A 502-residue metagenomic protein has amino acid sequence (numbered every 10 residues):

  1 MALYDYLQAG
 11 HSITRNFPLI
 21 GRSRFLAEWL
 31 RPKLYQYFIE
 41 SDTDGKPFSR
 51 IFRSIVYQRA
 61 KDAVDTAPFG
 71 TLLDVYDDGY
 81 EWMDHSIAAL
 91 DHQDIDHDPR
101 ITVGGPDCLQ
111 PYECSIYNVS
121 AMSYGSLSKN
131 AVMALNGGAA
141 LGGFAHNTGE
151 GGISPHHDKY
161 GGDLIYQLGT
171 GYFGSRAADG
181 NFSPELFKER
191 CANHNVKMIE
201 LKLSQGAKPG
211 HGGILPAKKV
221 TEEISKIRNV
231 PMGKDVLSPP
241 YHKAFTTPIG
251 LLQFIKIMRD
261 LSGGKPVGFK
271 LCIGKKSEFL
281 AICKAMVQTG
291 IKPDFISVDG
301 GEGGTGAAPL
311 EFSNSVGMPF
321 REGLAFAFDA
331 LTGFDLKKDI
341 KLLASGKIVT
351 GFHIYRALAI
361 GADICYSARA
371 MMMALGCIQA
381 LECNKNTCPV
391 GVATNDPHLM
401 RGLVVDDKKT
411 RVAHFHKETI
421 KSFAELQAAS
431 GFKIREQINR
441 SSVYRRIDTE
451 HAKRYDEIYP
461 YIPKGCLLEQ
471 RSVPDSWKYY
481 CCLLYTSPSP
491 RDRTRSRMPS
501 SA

Functional and structural regions predicted by a protein language model:
A2-I39, S422-I447: Amphipathic alpha-helical packing elements
L19-G104, D456: An N-cap/entry alpha-helix motif that binds or orients negatively charged groups
I87, D98-A285, K292: Active-site-facing alpha/beta catalytic cores
G143, I360-D363, S489: Active-site-proximal glycine-rich helix-loop-beta segment
L237-M400: Glycine-rich phosphate/ribose-binding loops and adjacent secondary-structure elements that form binding surfaces
V349-I354, L358-K464, L468-L484: Gly/Ser/Thr/Ala-enriched C-terminal appendages of enzymes
Y485-T494: Conserved small/polar residues in nucleotide/adenosyl-binding loops
R497-A502: Hydrophobic alpha-helical segments, chiefly the membrane-spanning helices and signal/signal-anchor peptides
